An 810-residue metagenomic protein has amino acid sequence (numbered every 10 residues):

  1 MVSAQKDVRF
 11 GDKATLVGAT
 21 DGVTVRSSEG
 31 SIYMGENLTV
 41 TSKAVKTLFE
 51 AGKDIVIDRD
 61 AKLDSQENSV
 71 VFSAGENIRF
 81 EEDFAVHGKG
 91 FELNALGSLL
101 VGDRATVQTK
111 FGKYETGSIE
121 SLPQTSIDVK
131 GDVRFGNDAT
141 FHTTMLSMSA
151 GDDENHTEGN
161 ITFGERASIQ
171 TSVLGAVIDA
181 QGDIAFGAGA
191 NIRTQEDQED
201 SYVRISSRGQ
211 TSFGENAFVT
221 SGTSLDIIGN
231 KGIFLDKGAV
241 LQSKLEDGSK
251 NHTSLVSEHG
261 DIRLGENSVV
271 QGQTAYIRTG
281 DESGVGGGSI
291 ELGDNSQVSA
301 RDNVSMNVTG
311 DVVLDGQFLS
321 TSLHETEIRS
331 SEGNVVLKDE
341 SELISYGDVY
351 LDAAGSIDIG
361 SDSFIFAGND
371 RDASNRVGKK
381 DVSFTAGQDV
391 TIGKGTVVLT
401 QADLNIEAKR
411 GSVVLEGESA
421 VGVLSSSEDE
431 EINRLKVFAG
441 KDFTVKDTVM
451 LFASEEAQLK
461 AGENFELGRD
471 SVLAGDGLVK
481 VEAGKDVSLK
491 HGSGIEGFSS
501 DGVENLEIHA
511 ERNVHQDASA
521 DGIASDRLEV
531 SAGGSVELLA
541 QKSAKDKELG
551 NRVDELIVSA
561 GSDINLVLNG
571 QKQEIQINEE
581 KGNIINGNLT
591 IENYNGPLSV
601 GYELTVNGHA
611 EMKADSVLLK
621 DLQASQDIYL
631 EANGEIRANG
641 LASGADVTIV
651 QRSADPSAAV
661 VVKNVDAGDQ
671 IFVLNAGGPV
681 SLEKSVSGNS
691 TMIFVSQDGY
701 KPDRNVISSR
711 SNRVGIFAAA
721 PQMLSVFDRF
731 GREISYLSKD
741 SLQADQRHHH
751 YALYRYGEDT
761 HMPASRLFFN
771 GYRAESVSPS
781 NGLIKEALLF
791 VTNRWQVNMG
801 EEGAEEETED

Functional and structural regions predicted by a protein language model:
K6-F10, T15-V17, G22-V23, G30-Y33 (+83 more regions): Extracellular beta-strand scaffolds
G677, Q697-D703, I707-D810: Long, low-complexity repeat tracts used as extracellular stalks/passenger repeats and O-glycosylation platforms
